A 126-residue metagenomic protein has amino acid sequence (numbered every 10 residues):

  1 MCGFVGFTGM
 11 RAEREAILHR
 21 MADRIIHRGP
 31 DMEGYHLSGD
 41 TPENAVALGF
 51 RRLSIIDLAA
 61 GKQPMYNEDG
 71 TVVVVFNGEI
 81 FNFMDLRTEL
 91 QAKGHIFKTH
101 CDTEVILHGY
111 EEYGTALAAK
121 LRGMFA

Functional and structural regions predicted by a protein language model:
M1-A126: N-terminus-centric sequence/structural signature that marks the extreme N-terminus and adjacent "lid/interface" module
